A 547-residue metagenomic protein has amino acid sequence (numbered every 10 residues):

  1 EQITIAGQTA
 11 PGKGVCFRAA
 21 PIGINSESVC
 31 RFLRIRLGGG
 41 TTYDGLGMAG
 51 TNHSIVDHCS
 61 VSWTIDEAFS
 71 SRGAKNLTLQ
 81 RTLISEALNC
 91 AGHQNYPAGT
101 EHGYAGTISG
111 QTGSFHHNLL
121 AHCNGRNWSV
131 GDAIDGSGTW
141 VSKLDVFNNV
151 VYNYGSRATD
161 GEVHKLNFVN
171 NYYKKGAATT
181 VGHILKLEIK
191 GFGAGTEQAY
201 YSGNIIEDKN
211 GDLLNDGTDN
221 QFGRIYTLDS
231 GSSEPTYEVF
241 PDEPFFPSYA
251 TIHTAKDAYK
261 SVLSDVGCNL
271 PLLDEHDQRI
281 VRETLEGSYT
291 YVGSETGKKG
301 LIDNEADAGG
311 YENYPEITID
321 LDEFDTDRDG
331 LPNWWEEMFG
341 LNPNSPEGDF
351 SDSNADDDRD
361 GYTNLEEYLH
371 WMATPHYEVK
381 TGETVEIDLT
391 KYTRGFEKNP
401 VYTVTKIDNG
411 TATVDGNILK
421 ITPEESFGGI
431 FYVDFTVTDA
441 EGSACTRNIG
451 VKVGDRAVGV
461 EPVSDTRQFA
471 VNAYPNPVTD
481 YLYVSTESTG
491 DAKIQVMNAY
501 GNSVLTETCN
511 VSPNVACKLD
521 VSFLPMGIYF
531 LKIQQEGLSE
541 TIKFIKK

Functional and structural regions predicted by a protein language model:
Q2-P11, S26-L37, G50-W63, K75-P97 (+5 more regions): Right-handed parallel beta-helix
S129, I134, T139-A308: Extracellular beta-rich repeat passengers
A308-E378, R456: Extracellular calcium-associated, cysteine-rich motifs in secreted modular proteins
K380-T422, R447-I449: Surface-exposed or secretory-pathway low-complexity segments enriched in glycine-proline and Ser/Thr/acidic residues
E424, T436-A440, K532-E536: Beta-strand-rich extracellular modules
F427-E441, R447-I449: A short beta-strand micro-motif common to beta-rich folds, especially ectodomain repeats
E441-R456, I542-I545: C-terminal edge beta-strand
P462-Y474, V478-K547: C-terminal outer-membrane/trafficking sorting elements
